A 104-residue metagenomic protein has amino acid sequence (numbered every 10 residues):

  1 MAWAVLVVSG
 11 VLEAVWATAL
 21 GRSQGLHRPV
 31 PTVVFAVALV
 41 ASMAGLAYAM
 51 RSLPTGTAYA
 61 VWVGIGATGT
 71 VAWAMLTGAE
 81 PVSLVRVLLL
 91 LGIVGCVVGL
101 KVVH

Functional and structural regions predicted by a protein language model:
M1-H104: Polytopic alpha-helical membrane proteins, predominantly small-molecule transporters/carriers
